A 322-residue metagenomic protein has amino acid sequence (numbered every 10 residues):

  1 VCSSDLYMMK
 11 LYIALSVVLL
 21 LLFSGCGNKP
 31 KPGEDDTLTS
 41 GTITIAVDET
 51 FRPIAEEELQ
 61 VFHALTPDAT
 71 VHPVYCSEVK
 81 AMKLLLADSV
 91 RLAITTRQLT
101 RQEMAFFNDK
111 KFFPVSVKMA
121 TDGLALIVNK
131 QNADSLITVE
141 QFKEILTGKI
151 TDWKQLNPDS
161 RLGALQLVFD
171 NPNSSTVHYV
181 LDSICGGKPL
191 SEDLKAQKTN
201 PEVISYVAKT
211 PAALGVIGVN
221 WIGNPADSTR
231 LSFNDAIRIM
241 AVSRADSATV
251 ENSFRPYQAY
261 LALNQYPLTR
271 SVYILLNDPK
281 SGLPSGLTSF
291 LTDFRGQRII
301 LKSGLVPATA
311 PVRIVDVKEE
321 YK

Functional and structural regions predicted by a protein language model:
V1-S3: Short, small-residue-biased leader/transition segments that mark boundaries at the very start of proteins
Y7-A14: Bacterial N-terminal signal peptides that target proteins for export
A14-S24: Bacterial N-terminal signal peptides
C26-P67, V74, E78-V79, K83-L86 (+2 more regions): Exported/periplasmic ABC-transporter solute-binding proteins
V79-K110, P225: Pocket-flanking alpha-helical
Q98-Q102, K111-P114, Q131-L136, P189: Peptidyl-prolyl cis-trans isomerase
N108-F112, P256-Y257: Short acidic (Asp/Glu) patches
V115-M119: Conserved catalytic cores of soluble enzyme domains, especially glycine-rich substrate-binding beta-alpha loops
